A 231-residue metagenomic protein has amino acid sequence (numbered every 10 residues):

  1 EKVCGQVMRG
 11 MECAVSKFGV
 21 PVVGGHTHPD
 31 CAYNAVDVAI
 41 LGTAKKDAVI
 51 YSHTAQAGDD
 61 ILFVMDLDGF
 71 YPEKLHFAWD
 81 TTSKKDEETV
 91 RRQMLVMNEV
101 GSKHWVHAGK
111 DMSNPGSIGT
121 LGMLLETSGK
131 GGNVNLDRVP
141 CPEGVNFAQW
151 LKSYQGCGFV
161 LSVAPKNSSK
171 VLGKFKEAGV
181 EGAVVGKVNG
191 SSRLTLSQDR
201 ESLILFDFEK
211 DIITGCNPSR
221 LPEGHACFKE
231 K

Functional and structural regions predicted by a protein language model:
E1-E73, V184-R193, S197-R200: Glycine-rich anion-binding loops of enzyme active sites
G10, A14-K17, V96-K103, K170-A178: Generic non-transmembrane alpha-helical segments
H28, M112, G131-P142, L172-D199: Beta-strand->loop->alpha-helix junctions that form or flank phosphate-binding loops in nucleotide-handling enzymes
E73-T89: Short, compositionally biased
D86-G156: Active-site-proximal betaalpha loop/short-helix elements that scaffold phosphoryl/nucleotidyl transfer chemistry
E126, L151-Q155, N167, F175-A178 (+1 more regions): A structural signal for short secondary-structure junctions
S162-S169: Helix N-cap motif at beta-to-alpha junctions
A178-K231: Acidic, Ser/Thr/Pro-rich beta/coil linker or hinge segments at domain junctions
